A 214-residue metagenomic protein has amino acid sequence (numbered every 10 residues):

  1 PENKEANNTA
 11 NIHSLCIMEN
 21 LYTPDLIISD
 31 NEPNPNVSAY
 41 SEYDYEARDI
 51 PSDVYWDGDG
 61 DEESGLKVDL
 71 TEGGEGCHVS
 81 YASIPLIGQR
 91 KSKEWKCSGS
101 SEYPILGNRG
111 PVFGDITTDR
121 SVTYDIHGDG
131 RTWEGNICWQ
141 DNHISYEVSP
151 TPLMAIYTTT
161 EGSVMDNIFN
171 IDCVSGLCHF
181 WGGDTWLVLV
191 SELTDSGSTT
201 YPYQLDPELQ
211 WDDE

Functional and structural regions predicted by a protein language model:
P1-E214: Short, well-structured segments within or immediately adjacent to enzyme catalytic domains that line ligand-binding
